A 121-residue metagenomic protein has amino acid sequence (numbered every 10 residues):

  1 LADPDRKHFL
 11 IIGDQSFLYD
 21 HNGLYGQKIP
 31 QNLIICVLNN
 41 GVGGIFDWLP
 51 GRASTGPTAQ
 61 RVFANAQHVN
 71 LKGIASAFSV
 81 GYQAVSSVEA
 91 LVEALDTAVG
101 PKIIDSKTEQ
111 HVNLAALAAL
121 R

Functional and structural regions predicted by a protein language model:
L1-R121: Thiamine diphosphate
